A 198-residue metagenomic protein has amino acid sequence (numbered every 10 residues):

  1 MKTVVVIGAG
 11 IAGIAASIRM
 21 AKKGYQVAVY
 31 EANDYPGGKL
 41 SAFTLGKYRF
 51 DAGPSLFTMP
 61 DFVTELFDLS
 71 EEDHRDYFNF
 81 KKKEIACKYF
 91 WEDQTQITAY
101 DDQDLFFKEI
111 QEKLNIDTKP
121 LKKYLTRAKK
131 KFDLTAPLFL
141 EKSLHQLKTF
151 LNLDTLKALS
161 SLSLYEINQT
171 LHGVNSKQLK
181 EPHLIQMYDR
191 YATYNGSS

Functional and structural regions predicted by a protein language model:
K2-L134: N-terminal glycine-rich phosphate/pyrophosphate-binding loop and immediately adjacent elements
E92-S198: Rossmann-like flavin
